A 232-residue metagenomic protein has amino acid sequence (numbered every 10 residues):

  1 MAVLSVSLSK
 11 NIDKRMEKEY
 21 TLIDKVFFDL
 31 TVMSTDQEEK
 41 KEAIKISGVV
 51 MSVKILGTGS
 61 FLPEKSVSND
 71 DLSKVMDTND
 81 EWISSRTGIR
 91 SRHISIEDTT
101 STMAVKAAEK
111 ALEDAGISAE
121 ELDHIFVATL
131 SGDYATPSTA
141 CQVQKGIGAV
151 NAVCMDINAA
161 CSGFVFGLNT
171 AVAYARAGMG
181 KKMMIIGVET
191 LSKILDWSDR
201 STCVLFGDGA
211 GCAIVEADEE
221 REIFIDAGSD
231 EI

Functional and structural regions predicted by a protein language model:
S7, K14, Y20-T21, K25-T31 (+1 more regions): Short, positively charged and aromatic/hydrophobic N-terminal segments
E39-E97, D199-I232: Condensing-enzyme catalytic core mediating Claisen C-C bond formation in acyl metabolism
L56, A128, N158, M183-E189 (+1 more regions): Short beta-strand segments
S84-R86, R90-T102, L130-K182: Conserved catalytic cysteine-centered active-site region of acyl-thioester-dependent Claisen-condensing enzymes
A107-D123: Phosphate/pyrophosphate-binding loops at sites that engage ATP/ADP/AMP, CoA/4′-phosphopantetheine, polyphosphate
H124-L130: Short glycine-rich or small-residue beta-strand-to-loop segments that form or flank ligand, phosphate, metal/Fe-S
Y174-G211: Flexible, glycine-rich active-site loops centered on histidine and acidic residues that chelate a metal or position
